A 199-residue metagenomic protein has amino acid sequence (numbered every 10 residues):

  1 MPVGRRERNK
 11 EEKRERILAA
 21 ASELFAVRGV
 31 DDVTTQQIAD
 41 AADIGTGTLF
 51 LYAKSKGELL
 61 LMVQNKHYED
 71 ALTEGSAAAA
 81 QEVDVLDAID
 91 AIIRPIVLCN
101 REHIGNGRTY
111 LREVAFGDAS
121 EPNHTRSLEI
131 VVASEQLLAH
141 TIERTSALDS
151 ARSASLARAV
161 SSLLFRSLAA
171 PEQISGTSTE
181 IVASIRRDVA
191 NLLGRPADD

Functional and structural regions predicted by a protein language model:
M1-R28, D32-A41, E58-L61: Basic, helix-initiating cap at the start of DNA-binding domains
A42-A53: Short hydrophobic/aromatic patch on the recognition helix
A53, L60-H67: Alpha-helical DNA-contacting segments of helix-turn-helix folds
M62, S76-E102, L156-V160: Hydrophobic alpha-helical connector segments
E69-L72, E102, A119-A147, A154-R158 (+2 more regions): Amphipathic alpha-helical packing segments from all-alpha helical-bundle domains
N100-E121, A169-E172: Amphipathic alpha-helical segments used for helix-helix packing
L111, L128, E143-V189, D199: Hydrophobic/aromatic-rich alpha-helical bundle segments in the mid-to-C-terminal region
